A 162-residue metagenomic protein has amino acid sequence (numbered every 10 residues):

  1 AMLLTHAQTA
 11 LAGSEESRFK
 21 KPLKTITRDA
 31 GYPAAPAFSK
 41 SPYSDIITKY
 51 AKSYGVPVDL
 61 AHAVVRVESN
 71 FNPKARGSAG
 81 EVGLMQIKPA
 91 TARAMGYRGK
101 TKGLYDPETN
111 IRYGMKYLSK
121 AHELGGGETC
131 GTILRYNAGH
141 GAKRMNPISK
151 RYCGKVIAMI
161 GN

Functional and structural regions predicted by a protein language model:
M2-A10: C-terminal segment of classical bacterial N-terminal signal peptides
A7, I26-F71: Export/targeting segments at the very N-terminus of extracytoplasmic proteins
A10-G31: N-terminal propeptides/low-complexity segments immediately following signal peptides in secreted or periplasmic proteins
D45-K52, H62, R93, R112-S119 (+4 more regions): Solvent-exposed, polar/charged alpha-helical surfaces in well-ordered, non-transmembrane soluble domains, broadly
S69-N72, T91-A94, G139-K143: Solvent-exposed loop/turn segments at secondary-structure junctions within structured extracellular/periplasmic domains
A79-R98, G114, V156: Substrate-binding/active-site groove segments that recognize and process beta-1,4-linked N-acetyl-hexosamine
K102-T109: A short, structured beta-strand-centered segment in the mid-to-C-terminal lobe of catalytic cores from group-transfer
T132-N162: Catalytic and substrate-binding regions of cell-wall glycan-acting enzymes that process beta-1,4-linked
